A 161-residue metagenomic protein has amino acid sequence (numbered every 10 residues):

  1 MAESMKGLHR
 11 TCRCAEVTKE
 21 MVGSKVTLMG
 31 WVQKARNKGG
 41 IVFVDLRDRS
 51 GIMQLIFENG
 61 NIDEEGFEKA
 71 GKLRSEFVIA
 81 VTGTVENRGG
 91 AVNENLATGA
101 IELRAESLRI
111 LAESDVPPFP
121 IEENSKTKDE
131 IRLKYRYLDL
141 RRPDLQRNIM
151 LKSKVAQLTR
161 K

Functional and structural regions predicted by a protein language model:
M1-K161: Class II aminoacyl-tRNA synthetase catalytic cores and aaRS-like
